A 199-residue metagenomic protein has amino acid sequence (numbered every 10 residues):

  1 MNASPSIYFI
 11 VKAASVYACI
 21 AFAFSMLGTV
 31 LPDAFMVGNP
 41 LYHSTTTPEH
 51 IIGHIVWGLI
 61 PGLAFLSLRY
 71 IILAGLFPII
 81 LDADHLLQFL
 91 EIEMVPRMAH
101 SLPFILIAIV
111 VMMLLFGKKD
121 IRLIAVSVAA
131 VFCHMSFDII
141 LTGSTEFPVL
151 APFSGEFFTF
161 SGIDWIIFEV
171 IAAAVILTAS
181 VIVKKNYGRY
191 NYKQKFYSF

Functional and structural regions predicted by a protein language model:
M1-F199: N-terminal membrane-targeting hydrophobic helices
